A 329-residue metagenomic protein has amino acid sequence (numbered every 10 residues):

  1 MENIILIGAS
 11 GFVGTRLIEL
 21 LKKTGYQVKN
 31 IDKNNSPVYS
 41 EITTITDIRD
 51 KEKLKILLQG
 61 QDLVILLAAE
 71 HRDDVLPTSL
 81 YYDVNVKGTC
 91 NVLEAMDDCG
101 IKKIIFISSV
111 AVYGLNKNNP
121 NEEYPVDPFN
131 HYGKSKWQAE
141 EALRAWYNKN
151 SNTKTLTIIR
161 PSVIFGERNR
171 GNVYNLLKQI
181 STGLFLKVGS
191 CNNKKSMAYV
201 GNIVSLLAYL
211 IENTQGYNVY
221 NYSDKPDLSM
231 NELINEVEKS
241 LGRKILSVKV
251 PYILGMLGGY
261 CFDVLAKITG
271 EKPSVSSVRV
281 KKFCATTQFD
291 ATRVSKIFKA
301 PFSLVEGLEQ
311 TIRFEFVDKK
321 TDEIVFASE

Functional and structural regions predicted by a protein language model:
I4-T24: N-terminal Rossmann NAD(P)H-binding glycine-rich loop of SDR-like oxidoreductase domains
T46-K87, A95, Y113: NAD(P)H-binding glycine-rich loop region in Rossmannoid oxidoreductase-like domains and their noncatalytic homologs
Y82-T89, I105-S108, S135-K136, S196: Short alpha-helix in the Rossmann-fold core of NAD(P)-dependent oxidoreductases
D83, K117-I164, F185-V188: Catalytic helix-loop patch of NAD(P)-dependent Rossmann-fold dehydrogenases
N91-H131, S151: Conserved Rossmann-fold NAD(P)-dependent oxidoreductase catalytic core, especially the SDR/UDP-sugar
N169-N175, G189-I211, N218: Substrate-positioning beta->alpha
L210-S274, F302-I312, K319-E329: Mid/C-terminal beta-alpha module of Rossmann-like enzyme folds, strongest in SDR-family dehydrogenases/epimerases
